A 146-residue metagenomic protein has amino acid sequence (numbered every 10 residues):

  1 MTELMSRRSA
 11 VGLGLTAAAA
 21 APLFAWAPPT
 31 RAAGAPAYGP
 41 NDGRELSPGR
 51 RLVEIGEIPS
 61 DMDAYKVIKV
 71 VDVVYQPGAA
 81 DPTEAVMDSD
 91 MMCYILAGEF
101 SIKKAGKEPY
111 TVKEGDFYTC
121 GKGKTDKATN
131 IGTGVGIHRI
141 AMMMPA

Functional and structural regions predicted by a protein language model:
M1-A19: N-terminal secretory signal peptides and thylakoid transit peptides that target proteins across membranes
F24-E57: C-terminal segment of N-terminal export signals and the immediately downstream linker at the start of the mature
K69-M87, G121-K122: Conserved short histidine dyad/triad with adjacent acidic residue
A80-D81, E99-K103, F117: Short beta-strand segments in beta-sandwich/barrel cores
D81-M87, K104, T129-I131: Short histidine-centered beta-strand/loop micro-motifs that create catalytic or ligand/metal-coordination sites
D88-A105: Glycine- and acidic-residue-biased ligand/ion/polar-headgroup-sensing regions
G106-K122: Short acidic-glycine-tyrosine-enriched beta hairpin
G123-A146: Ligand-binding loop in jelly-roll beta-barrel domains
